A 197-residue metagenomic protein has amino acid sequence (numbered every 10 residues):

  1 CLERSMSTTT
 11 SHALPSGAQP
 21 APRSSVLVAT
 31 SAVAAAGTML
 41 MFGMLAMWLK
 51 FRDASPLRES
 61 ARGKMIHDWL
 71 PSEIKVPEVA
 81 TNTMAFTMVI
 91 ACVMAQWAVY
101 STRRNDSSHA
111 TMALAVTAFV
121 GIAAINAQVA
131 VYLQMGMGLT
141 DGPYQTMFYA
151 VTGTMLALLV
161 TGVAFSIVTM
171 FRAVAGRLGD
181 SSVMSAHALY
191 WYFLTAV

Functional and structural regions predicted by a protein language model:
L2-V197: ...captures the hydrophobic TM-helix bundle architecture rather than a specific catalytic motif, and can also fire on
